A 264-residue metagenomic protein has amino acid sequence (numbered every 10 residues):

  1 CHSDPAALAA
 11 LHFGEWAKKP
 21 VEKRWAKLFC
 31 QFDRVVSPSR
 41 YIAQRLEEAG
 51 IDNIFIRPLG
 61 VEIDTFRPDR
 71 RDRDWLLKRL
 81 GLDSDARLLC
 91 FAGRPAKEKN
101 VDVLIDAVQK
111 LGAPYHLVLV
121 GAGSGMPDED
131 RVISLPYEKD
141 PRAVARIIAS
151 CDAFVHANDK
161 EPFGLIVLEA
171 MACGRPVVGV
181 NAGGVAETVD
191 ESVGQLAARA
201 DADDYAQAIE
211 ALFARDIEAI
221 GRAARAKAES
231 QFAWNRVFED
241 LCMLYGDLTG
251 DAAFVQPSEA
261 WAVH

Functional and structural regions predicted by a protein language model:
K18-R34: Membrane-proximal helix-turn-helix segments that form the acceptor-binding/catalytic region of lipid-linked
Y41, G60: Carbohydrate-associated surface elements
D83-K99, I105-V108: Conserved donor-binding/catalytic core segment of Leloir-type glycosyltransferases
G121-R142: Nucleotide-activated donor-binding/catalytic signature segment of Leloir-type glycosyltransferases, i.e., the conserved
Y137, E191-A202, A211-D216: Conserved acidic donor-binding segment of nucleotide-sugar-dependent glycosyltransferases
R146-C151: Short alpha-helical donor nucleotide-sugar binding micro-motif in glycosyltransferases
D159: Aromatic "clamp/platform" in nucleotide-sugar-dependent glycosyltransferases that forms part of the donor/acceptor
P176-G179: Short hydrophobic beta-strand element within catalytic cores of glycosyltransferases and related nucleotide-activated
